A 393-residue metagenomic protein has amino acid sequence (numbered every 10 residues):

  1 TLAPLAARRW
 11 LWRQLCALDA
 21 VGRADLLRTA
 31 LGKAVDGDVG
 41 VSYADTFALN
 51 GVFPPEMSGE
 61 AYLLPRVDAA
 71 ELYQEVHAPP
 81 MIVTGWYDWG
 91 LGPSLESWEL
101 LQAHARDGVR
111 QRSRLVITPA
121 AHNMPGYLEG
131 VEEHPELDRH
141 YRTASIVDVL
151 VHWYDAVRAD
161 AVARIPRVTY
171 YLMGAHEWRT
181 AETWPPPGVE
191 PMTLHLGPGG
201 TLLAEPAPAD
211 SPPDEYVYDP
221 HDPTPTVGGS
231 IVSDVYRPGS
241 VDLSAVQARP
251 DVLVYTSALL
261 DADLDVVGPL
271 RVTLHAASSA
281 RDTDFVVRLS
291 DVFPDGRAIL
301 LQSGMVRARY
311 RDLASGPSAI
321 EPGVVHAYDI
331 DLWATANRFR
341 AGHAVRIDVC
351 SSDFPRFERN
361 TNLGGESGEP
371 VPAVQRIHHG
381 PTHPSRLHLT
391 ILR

Functional and structural regions predicted by a protein language model:
T1-E75: Accessory cap/linker subdomain of secreted extracellular hydrolases
T1-L26, W86, R106-V151: A catalytic-pocket lid/entrance helix-loop region that shapes and gates access to the active site across common
V21-D25, A30-A34, P125, V131-R393: C-terminal, loop-rich substrate-recognition/catalytic regions characterized by aromatic stacking residues
E56-E60, R66-Y73, R114, T118-E129 (+2 more regions): Active-site-adjacent bridging/hinge elements
E75-P80, Q111-R112, V189: Short, proline-enriched alpha-helix->beta-strand connector loops that line the catalytic pocket of alpha/beta-hydrolase
I82-T84: Short beta-strand/loop motif that positions the catalytic acidic residue of the alpha/beta-hydrolase fold
W86-D88, S352: Acidic beta-to-alpha connecting loop that harbors the catalytic carboxylate
G92-S113: Active-site-adjacent alpha-helix of alpha/beta-hydrolase-fold enzymes
